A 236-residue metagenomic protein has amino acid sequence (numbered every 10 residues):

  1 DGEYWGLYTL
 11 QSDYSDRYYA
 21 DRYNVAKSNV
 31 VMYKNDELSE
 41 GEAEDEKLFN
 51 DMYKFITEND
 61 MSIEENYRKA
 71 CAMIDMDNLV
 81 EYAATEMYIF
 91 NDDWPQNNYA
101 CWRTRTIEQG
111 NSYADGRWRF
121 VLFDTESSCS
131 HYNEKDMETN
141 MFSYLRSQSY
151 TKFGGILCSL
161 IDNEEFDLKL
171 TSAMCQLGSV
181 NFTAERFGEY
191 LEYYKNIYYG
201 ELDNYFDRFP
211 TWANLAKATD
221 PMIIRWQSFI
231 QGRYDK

Functional and structural regions predicted by a protein language model:
D1-K47: Conserved ATP-binding subdomain of kinase catalytic cores across diverse folds
Y4, E37-R105, Q109-K236: Middle-to-C-terminal accessory/interaction subdomains
